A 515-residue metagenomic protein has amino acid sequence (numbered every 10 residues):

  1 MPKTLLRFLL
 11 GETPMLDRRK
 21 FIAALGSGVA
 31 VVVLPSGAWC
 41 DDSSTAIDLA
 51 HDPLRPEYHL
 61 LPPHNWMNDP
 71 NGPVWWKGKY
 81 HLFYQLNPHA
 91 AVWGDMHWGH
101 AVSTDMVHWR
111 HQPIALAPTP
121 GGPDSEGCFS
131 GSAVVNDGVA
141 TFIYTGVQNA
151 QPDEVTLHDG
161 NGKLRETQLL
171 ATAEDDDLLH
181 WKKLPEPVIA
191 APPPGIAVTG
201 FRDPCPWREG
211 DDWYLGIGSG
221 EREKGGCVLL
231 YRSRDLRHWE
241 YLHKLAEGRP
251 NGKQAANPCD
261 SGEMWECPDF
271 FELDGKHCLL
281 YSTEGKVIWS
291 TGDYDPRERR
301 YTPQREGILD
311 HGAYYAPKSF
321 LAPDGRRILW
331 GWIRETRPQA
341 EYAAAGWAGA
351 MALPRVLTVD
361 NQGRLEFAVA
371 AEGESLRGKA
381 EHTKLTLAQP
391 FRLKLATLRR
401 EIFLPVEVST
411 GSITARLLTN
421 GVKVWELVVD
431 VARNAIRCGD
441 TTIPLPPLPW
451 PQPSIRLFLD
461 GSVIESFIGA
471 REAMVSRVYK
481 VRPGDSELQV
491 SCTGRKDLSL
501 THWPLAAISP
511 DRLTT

Functional and structural regions predicted by a protein language model:
M1-K20, S27-V31: N-terminal secretory signal peptides
T4, G11-M15, P35-P53: C-terminal segment of N-terminal export signals and the immediately downstream linker at the start of the mature
D41-D203, R208-D260, W265-C267, E272-H311 (+5 more regions): Beta-rich carbohydrate-recognition and catalytic domains
L385-I436: Secretory/extracellular carbohydrate-interaction modules and structurally similar beta-sandwich "look-alikes"
L404, Q452-I468: Short tryptophan-centered beta-strand motifs in secreted/extracellular beta-sheet-rich domains of glycan-recognition
G439-Q452: Short, aromatic/His-centered strand-loop micro-motif at the edge of beta-sheets
R471-D485: Short, solvent-exposed beta-strand-to-loop segments that form ligand-recognition rims of beta-rich domains
D485-T515: Ligand-recognition surfaces built from glycine- and aromatic
